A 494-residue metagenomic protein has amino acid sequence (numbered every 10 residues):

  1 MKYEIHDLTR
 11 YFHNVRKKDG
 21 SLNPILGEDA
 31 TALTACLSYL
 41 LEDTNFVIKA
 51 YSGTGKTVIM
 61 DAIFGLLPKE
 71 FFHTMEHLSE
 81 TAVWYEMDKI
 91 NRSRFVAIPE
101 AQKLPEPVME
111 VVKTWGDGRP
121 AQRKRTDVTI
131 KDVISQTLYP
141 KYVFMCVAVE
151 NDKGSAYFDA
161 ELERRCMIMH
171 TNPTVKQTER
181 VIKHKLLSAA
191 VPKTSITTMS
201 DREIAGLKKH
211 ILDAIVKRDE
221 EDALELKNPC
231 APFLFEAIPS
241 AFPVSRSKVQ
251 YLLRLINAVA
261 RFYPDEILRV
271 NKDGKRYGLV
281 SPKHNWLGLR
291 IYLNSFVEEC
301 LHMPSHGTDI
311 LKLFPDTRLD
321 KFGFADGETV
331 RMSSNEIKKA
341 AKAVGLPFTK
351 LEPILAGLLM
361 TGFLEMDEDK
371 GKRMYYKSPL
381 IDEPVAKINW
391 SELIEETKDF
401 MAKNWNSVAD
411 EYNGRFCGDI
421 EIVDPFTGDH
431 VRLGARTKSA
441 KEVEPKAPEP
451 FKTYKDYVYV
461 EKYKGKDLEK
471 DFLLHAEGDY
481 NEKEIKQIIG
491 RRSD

Functional and structural regions predicted by a protein language model:
M1-I25: Charged, amphipathic alpha-helical linker segments immediately N-terminal to NTP-binding catalytic cores
N23-P24, L33-T197, D201: Conserved ASCE/P-loop NTPase catalytic core
I63-W84, E298-G323, S334: Long, charge-rich low-complexity segments
S135-P140, V149-N151, A156-D309, L313-D316 (+1 more regions): Phosphate-sensing "switch" segment of ASCE/P-loop ATPases
S305-P445, P450: Terminal-proximal interaction/regulatory segments of ATP-powered molecular machines
I337, I354-G357, F451-D494: Interfaces that engage single-stranded nucleic acids at replication/repair/recombination sites
